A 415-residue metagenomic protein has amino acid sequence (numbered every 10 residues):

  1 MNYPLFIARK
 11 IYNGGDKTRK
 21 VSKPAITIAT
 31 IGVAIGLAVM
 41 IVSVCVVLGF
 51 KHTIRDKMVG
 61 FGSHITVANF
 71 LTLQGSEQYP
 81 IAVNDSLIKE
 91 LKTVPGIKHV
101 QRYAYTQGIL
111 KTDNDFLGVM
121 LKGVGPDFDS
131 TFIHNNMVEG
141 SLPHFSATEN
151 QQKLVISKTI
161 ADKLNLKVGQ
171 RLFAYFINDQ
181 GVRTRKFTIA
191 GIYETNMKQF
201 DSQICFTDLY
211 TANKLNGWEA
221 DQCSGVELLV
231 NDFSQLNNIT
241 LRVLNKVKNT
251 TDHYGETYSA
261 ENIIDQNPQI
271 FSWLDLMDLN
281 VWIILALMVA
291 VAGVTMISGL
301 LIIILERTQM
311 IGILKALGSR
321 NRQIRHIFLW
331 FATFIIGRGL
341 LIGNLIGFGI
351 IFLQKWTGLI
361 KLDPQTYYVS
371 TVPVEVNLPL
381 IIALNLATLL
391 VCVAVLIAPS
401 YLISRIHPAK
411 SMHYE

Functional and structural regions predicted by a protein language model:
M1-L37: N-terminal Sec/SRP start-transfer signal
D16-T27, I239-R242, K246-G293, I303-L305: Peri-transmembrane interface segments
M40-G49, D278-A316, I324-I327, P399-S400: A hydrophobic alpha-helix feature that marks transmembrane segments and, especially, their cytosolic C-terminal ends
K51-N84: Membrane-interface junction motifs in transport/secretion proteins
I81, D85-D221: A structural signal for hydrophobic secondary-structure junctions, strongest on transmembrane helix-loop-helix units
L301-I303, M310-K355: Transmembrane alpha-helical interface segments in multi-pass membrane proteins
R338-L384, I397-Y401, R405: Short helix-loop junctions at transmembrane helix boundaries
Y401-E415: Short cytosolic juxtamembrane segments of multi-pass membrane proteins
